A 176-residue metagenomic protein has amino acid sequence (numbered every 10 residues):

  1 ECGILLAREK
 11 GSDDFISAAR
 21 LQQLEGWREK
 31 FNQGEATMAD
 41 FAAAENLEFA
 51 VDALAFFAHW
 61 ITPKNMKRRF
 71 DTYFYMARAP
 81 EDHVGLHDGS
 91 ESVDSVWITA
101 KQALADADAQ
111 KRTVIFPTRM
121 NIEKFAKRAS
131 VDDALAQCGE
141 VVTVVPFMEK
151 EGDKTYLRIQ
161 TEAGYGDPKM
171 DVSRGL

Functional and structural regions predicted by a protein language model:
E1-A50, Y75: The catalytic Nudix box helix
E9-G11, H59, T118: Short, well-ordered beta-to-alpha junction loops that form the rim of enzyme active sites and present histidine/acidic
I16, L21-R28, A109-T118, A129-A136: C-terminal long alpha-helix characteristic of the crotonase
Q33-T37, Q110, R128: Short loop/turn hinge sites at secondary-structure boundaries
F41-A42, L47, V51-W60, R69-A79 (+1 more regions): NUDIX/MutT-family hydrolases
N65, V84-L86: Short helix/loop capping segments that flank catalytic or ligand/cofactor-binding pockets
P80-V84, K127: Short helix-capping and hinge/turn segments at secondary-structure transitions, especially at repeat and domain
F116-L176: Core RNA-modification/binding signature centered on pseudouridine synthases
